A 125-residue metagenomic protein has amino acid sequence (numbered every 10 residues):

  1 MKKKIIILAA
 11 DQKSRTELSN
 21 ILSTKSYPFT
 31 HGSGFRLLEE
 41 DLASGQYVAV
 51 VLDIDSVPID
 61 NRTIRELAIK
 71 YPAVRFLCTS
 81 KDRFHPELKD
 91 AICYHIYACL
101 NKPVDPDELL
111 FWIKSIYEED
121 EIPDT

Functional and structural regions predicted by a protein language model:
D11-G32: Two-component/phosphorelay signaling modules centered on CheY-like receiver
H31-A49, V57: Acidic, metal-coordinating helix/loop segments flanking the phosphotransfer/catalytic sites of two-component signaling
Q46-Y71, F84: Conserved phosphotransfer microenvironments
C78-T79: Hydrophobic/aromatic residues positioned on beta-strands within the core alpha/beta folds
D82-A98: Alpha4 helix (beta4-alpha4-beta5 surface) of REC/receiver domains from two-component response regulators
V104-I113: C-terminal output helix
K114-T125: The C-terminal output helix
